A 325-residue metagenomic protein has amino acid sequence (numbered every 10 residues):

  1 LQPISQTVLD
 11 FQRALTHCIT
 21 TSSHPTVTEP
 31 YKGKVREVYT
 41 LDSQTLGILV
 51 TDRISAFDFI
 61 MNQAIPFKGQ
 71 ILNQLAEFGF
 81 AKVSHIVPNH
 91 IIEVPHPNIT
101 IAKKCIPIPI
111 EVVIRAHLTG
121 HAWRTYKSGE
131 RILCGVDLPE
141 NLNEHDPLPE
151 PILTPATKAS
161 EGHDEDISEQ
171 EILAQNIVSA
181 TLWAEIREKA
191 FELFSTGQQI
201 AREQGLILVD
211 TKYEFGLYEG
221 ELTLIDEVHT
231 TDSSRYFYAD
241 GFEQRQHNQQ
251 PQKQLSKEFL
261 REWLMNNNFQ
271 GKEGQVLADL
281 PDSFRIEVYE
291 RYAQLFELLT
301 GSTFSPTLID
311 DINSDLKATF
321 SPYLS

Functional and structural regions predicted by a protein language model:
V8-A159, G271-S325: Active-site loop/lid in soluble adenylation, ligation, and acyl-transfer enzymes
T45, P107-P109, G205-L208, L217-T223: Coil-to-beta-strand transition motifs
T51, T196, T223-T231, S325: Catalytic cores of nucleic-acid ligases and guanylyltransferases
P95-N98, A201-Y218: A short glycine-rich, hydrophobically flanked beta-strand micro-motif that places a catalytic Asp/Glu for divalent metal
P147-A180: A short mid-domain helix/strand-loop element embedded in enzyme catalytic domains that forms or borders the active-site
V178-V209: A long amphipathic alpha-helix within ATP-dependent nucleotide-binding catalytic cores
Y213-E258: Catalytic activation segment of kinase domains across protein kinase-like and atypical kinase folds
N248-D282, E287: C-lobe/activation-segment region of protein kinase-like
